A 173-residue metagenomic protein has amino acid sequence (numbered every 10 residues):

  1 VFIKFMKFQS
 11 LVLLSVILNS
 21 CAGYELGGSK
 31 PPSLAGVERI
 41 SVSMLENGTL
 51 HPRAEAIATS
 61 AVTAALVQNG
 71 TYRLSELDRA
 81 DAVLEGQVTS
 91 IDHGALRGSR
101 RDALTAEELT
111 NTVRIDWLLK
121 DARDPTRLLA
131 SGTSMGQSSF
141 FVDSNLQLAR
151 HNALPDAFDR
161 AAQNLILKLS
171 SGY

Functional and structural regions predicted by a protein language model:
V1-C21: Sec-dependent bacterial lipoprotein signal peptides
V1-I3, K7, A35-E38, T63 (+1 more regions): A general, composition-driven signal for non-globular sequence regions
L11, S43, H51-A58, D81-V88 (+1 more regions): A generic short-segment signal for beta-strand/edge and adjacent turn/coil regions
N19-A64, T71, E76-R79, H93-L96 (+4 more regions): A structural "domain/chain start" motif
G28, Q68-R73, D78-L128, Q137-L148 (+1 more regions): Surface-exposed short loop/turn segments
T49-S60, A106-T110, L148-R160: Soluble non-cytosolic domains of exported or imported proteins
T89, D156, R160, N164-L165: Short alpha-helical scaffold segments that flank and stabilize functional sites
